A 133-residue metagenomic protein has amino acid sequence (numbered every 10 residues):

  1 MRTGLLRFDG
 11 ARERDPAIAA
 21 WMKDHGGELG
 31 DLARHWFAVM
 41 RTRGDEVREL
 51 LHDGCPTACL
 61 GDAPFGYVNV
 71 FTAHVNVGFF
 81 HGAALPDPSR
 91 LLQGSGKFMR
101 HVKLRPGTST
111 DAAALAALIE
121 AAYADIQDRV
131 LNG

Functional and structural regions predicted by a protein language model:
M1-G133: Charge-dense, helix-prone N-terminal extensions
